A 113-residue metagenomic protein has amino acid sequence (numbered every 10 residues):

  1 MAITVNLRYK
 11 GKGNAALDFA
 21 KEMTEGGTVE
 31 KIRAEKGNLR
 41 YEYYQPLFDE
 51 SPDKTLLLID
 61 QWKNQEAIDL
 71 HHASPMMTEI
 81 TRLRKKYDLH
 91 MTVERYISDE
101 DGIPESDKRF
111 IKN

Functional and structural regions predicted by a protein language model:
M1-L56, K63-P75, M91-N113: Short S/T/G/P-rich N-terminal loop/turn motif that feeds into the first structured element of a domain
H72-M76, R82-K86: Long, charge-enriched, surface-exposed interaction segments in small proteins/subunits
